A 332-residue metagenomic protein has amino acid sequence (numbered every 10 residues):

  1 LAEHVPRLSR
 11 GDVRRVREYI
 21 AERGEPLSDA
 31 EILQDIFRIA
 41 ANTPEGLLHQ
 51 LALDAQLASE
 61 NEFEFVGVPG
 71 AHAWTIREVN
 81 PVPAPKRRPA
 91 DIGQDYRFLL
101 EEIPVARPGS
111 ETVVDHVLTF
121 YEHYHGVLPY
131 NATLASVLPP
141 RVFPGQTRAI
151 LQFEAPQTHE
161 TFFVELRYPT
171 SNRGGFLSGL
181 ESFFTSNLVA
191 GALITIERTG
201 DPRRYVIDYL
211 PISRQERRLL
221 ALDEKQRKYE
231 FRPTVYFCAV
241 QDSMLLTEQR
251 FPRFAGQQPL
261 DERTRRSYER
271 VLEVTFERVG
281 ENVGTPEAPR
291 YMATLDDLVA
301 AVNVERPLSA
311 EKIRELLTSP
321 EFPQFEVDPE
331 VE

Functional and structural regions predicted by a protein language model:
L1-R14, A40-F98, E315-E332: Charged low-complexity interaction tracts in eukaryotic proteins
A2-A30, D35, I39, L57 (+3 more regions): Positively charged, polyanion-binding regions of nucleic-acid-associated proteins
E3, Q34-L48, P169-G175, D296-E311: Short helix-coil junctions and helix-kink-helix linkers
R88-T161: Extended boundary segments
T158-F176: Short, basic/aromatic beta-hairpin or loop at an interaction surface
R173-S186, A192, R203: Short alpha-helix capping/helix-loop boundary micro-motifs
D201-I212: Short, Lys/Arg- and Gly-enriched loop/turn segments at beta-strand edges
I212-T247: Short peripheral tails and domain-boundary helices/loops at the edges of structured domains
